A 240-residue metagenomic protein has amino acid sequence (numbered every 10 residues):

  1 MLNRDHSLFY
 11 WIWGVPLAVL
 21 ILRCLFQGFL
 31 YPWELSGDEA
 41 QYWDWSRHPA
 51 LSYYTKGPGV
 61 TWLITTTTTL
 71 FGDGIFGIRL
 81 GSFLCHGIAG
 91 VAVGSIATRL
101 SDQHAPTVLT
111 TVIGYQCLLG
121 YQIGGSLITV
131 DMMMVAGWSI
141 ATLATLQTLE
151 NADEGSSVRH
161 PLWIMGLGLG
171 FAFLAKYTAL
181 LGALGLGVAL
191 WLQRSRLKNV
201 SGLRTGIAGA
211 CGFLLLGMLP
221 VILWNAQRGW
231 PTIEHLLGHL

Functional and structural regions predicted by a protein language model:
L2, V93-C117, V135-A136: Transmembrane-helix signature of polytopic, membrane-embedded enzymes that assemble or transfer cell-envelope glycans
V19-L20, T110-L119, L169, F173 (+1 more regions): Short helix- or helix-capping micro-motifs that position conserved polar/aromatic residues at function-defining sites
F29-Y42, S52-T66, G72-F76, R228-G229: Extracytoplasmic catalytic/substrate-binding loops of multi-pass membrane glycan-assembly enzymes
P58-W62, F71-V91, G124, I128: Loop-to-helix entry region of an early transmembrane alpha helix in multi-pass inner-membrane enzymes
L80-Q103, I140-A144: Transmembrane-helix motifs of polytopic, lipid-linked glycan transferases
T98-S101, A141-L162: Membrane-interface transmembrane helices that cradle and orient dolichyl/undecaprenyl
G120-M134: Short acidic/glycine- and proline-prone juxtamembrane loop motifs at membrane-interface regions of multi-pass membrane
F171, A183-L240: Transmembrane-lumen/periplasm boundary regions of multi-pass, lipid-linked membrane glycan transferases
